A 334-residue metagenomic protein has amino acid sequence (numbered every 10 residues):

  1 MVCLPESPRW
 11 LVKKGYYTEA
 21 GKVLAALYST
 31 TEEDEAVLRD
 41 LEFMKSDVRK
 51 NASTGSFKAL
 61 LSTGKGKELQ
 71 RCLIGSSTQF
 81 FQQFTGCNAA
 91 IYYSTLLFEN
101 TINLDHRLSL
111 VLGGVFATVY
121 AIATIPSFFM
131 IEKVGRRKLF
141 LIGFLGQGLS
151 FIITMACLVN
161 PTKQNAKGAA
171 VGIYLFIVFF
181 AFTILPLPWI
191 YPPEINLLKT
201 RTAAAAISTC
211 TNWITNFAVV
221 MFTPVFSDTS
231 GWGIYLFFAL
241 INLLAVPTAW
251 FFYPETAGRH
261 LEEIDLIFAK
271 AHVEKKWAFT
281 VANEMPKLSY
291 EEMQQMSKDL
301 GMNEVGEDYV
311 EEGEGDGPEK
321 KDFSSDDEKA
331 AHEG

Functional and structural regions predicted by a protein language model:
M1-A26, V48-G334: Alpha-helical transmembrane bundle of multi-pass membrane proteins
A26-L38: Short intracellular "coupling" helices and adjacent cytoplasmic loop segments at the cytosolic face of multi-pass
V37-N51: Cytosol/matrix-facing amphipathic helices and coiled-coil assembly/linker segments of eukaryotic membrane proteins
